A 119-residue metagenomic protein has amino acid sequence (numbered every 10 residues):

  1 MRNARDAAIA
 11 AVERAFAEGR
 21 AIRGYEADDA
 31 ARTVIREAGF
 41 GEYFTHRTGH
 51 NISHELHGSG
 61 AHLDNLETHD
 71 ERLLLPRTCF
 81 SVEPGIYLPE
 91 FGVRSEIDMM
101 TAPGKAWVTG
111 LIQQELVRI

Functional and structural regions predicted by a protein language model:
M1-I119: Active-site neighborhoods and metal-handling regions in enzymes and metal-associated proteins
